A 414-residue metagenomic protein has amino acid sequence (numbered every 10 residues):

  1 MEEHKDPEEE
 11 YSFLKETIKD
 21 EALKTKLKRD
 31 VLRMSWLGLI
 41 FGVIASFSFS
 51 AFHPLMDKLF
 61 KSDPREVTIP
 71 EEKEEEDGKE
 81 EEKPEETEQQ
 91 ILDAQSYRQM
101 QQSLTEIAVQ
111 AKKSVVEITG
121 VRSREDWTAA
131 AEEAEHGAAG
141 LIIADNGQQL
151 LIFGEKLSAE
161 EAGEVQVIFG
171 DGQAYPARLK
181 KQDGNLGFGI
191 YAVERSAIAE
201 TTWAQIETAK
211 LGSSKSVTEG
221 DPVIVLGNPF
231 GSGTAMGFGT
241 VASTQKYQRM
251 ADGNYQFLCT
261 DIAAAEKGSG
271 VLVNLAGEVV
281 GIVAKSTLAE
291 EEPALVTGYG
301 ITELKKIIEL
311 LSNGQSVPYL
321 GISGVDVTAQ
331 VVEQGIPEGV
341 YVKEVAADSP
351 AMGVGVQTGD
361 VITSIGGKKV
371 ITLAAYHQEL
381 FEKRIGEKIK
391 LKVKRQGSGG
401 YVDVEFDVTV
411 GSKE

Functional and structural regions predicted by a protein language model:
M1-W127, A162-Q166, I198-E200: N-terminal targeting leaders that route proteins to membranes or the secretory/organellar pathways
P54-D63, D145-G187, V193-S196, Q205: Catalytic-histidine neighborhood of serine endopeptidases, predominantly the chymotrypsin-like S1/PA family
I91-Q95, P222, I282-A329, G411-E414: Interdomain regulatory linker/hinge segments that flank or connect interaction modules in polarity/junction/synaptic
R98-E106, R122-Q149, F153-G154, Q173-P176 (+3 more regions): A conserved glycine-rich beta-strand in the N-terminal activation segment of trypsin-fold
W127-E133, D183-L186, A197-T202, T244-L258 (+3 more regions): Gly/Ser-enriched beta-turn/beta-hairpin loop segments
E133, K156, G163, T201 (+3 more regions): Active-site loop architecture of trypsin-fold serine endopeptidases
K210-G233: Short glycine/Trp-rich loop-beta-loop segment that forms part of the substrate-binding cleft
L310-E379, E387-E414: PDZ/PDZ-like groove recognition
